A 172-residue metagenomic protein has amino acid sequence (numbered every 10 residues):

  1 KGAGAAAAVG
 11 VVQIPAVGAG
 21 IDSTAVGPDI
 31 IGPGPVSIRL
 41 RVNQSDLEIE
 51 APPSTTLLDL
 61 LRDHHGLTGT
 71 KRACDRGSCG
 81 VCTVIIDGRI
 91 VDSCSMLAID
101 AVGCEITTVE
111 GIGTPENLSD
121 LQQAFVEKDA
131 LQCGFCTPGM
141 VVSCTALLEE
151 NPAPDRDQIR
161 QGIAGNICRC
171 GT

Functional and structural regions predicted by a protein language model:
G2-T172: Signature of N-terminal electron-transfer/Fe-S-associated modules in redox systems
